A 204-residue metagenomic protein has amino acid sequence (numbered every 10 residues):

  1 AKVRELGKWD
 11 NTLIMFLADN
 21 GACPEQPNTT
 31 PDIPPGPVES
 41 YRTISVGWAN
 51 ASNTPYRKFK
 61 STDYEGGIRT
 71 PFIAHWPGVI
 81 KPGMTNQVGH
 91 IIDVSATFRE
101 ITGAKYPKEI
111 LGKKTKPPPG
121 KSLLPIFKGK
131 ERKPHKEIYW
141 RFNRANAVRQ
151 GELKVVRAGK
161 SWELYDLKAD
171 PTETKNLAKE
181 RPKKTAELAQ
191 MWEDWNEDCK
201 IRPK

Functional and structural regions predicted by a protein language model:
K2-H75, V79: Histidine-centered active-site microenvironments of extracellular/periplasmic hydrolases and transferases
K8-I14, K133-H135, Q150-L153, K184: Loop/turn elements at helix/coil->beta-strand transitions in domains of secreted/extracellular proteins
V38-E65, V79-Q87, I91-K168, W195-K204: C-terminal cap/loop subdomain of S1 sulfatases and analogous C-terminal strand-loop tails that border
L167, L177-T185: C-terminal structured subdomain/cap of oxidoreductase catalytic cores
